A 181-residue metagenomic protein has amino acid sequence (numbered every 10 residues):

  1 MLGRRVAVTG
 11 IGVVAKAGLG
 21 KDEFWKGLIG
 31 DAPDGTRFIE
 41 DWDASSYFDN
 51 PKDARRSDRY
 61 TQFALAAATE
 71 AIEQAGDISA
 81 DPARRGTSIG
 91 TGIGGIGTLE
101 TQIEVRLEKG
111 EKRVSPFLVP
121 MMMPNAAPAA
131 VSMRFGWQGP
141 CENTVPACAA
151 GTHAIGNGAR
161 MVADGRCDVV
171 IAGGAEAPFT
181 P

Functional and structural regions predicted by a protein language model:
M1-D53: ACP-dependent fatty acid/polyketide chain-elongation machinery
L2-G3, L19, E73-A83, G94-P181: Acyl-thioester C-C bond-transforming condensing/cleaving domain
V8-G10, L28, A68, T87 (+3 more regions): Conserved small-residue
A32-D77, G97-T98, P124-Q138: A glycine- and small-residue-enriched flexible loop/hinge segment at structural boundaries
A44, T91, T101: Structured, active/binding-site neighborhoods that engage oxygen-rich ligands
T61, L65, R85, T152: Conserved glycosyltransferase catalytic-site signature
R85-T91: Acidic helix-start/capping segments at beta-turn-to-alpha-helix junctions
